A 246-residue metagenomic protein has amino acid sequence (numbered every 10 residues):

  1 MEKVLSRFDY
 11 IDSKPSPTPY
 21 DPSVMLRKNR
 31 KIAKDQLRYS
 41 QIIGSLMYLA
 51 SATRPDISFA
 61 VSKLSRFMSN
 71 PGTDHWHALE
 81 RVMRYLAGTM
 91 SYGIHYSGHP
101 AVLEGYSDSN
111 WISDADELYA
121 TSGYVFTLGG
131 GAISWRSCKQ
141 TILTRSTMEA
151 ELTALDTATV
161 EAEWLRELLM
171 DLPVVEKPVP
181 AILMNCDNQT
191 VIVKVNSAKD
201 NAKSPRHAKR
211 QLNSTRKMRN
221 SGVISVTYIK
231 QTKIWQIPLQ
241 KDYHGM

Functional and structural regions predicted by a protein language model:
M1-M246: Long, low-complexity, charge-biased intrinsically disordered regions
